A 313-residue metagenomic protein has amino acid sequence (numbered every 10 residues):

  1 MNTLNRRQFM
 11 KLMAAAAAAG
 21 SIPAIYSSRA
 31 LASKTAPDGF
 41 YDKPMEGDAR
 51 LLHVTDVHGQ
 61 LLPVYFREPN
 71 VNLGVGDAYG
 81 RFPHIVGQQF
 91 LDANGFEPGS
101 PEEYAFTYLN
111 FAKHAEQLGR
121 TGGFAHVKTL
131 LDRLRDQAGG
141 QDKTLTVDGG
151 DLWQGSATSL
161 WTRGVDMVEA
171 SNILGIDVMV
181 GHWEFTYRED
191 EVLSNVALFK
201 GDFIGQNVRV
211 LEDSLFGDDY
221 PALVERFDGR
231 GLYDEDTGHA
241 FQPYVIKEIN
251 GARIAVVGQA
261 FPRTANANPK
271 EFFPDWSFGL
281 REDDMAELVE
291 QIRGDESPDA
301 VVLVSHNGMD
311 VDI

Functional and structural regions predicted by a protein language model:
L4-A14, G20-Y26, L31-I313: Acidic, metal/ion-coordinating pockets
